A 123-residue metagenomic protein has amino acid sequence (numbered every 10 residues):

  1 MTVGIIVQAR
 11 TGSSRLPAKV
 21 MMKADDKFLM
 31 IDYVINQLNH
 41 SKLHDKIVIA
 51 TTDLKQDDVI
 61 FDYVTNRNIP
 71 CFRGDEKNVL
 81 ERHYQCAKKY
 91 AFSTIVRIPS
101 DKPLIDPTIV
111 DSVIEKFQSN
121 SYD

Functional and structural regions predicted by a protein language model:
M1-P17: N-terminal nucleotide-binding beta1-loop-alpha1 segment
G4, T94-V96: Structural motif
L16-H40: Short, well-formed alpha-helical segments that are part of the catalytic scaffolds of diverse glycosyltransferases
K19, V59-D62, T108: Generic recognition of short, well-ordered alpha-helical segments
K27-F28, E76-K77, D106: A conditional alpha-helix N-cap/helix-loop micro-motif detector
D32-T94: Conserved N-terminal catalytic core of the sugar/cofactor nucleotidyltransferase
H83-Y90, K102-D123: Conserved donor-nucleotide/metal-binding helix-loop-beta segment in metal-dependent transferases, i.e., the alpha-helix
I98-S100: Active-site acidic Asp-centered loop
